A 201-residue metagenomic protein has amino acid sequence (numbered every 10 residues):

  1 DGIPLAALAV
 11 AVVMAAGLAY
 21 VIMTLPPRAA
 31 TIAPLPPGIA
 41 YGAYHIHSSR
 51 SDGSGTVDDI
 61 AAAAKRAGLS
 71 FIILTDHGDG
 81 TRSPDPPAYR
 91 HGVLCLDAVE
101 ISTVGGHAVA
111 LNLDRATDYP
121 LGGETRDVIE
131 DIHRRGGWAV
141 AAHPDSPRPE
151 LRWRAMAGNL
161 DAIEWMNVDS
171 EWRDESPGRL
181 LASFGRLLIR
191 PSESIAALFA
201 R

Functional and structural regions predicted by a protein language model:
D1-V12: N-terminal Sec-pathway targeting helices
V13-A30: Membrane-interface motif at the C-terminal end of an N-terminal transmembrane signal
P27-R201: A metal-dependent hydrolase metal-coordination microenvironment
